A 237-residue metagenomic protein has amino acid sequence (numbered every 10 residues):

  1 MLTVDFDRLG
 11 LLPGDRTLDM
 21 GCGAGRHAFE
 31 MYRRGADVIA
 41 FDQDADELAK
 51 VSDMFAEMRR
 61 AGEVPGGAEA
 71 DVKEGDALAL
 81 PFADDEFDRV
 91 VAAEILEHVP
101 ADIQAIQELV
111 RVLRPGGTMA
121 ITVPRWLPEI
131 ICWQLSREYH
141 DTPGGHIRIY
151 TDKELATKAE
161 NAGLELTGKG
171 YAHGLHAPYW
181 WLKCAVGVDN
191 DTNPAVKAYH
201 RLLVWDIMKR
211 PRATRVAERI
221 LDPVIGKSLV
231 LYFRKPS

Functional and structural regions predicted by a protein language model:
L2-I131, D152-E154, L231-K235: Conserved SAM-binding loop
V38, L166-T167: Hydrophobic anchor at the start of a short beta-strand that flanks the dinucleotide cofactor-binding loop
A56-R59, R137-H140, C184-V188: Short, hinge-like loop/turn segments at secondary-structure boundaries
K73, T167-G170: General small-molecule cofactor/ligand-binding pocket signal
P124-R148, A156-T157: Short, glycine-/aromatic-enriched active-site segment of Class I SAM-dependent methyltransferases
P124-W126, G170-A177: Short, solvent-exposed turn/loop segments enriched in Gly/Ser/Thr/Pro and often Arg
Q134, H173-S237: A C-terminal cap/extension of S-adenosyl-L-methionine-dependent methyltransferases that defines the acceptor-substrate
I147-A162, K169: Short alpha-helix
